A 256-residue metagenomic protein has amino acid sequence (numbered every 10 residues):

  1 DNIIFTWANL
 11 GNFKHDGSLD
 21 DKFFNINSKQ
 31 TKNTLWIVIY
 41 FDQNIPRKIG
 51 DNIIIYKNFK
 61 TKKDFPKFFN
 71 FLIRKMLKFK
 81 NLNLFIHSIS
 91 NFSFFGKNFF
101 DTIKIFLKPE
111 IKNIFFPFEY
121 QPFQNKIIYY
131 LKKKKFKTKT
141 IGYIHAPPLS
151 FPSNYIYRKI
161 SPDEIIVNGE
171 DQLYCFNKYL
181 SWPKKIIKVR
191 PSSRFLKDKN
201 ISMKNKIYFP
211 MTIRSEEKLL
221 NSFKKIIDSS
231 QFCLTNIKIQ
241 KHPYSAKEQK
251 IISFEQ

Functional and structural regions predicted by a protein language model:
D1-Q256: Catalytic-core helical/loop segments in enzymes performing group transfer/polymerization on anionic/lipid-linked
